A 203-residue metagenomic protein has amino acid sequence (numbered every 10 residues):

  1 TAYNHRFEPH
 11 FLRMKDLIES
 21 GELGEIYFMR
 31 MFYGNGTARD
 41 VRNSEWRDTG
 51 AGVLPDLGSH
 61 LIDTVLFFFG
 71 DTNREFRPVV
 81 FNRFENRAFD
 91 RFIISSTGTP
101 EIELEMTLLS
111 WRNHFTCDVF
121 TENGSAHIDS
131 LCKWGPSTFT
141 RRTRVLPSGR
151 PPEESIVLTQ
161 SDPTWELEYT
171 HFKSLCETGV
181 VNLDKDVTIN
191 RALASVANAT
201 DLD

Functional and structural regions predicted by a protein language model:
H5-F76, N82: Predominantly a Rossmann-like dinucleotide-binding segment in NAD(P)-dependent oxidoreductases
P9, R13-L17, T64, I93 (+3 more regions): Alpha-helical elements of Rossmann-like donor-binding domains used by nucleotide-donor carbohydrate transfer enzymes
D48, R150-V157: Short glycine/proline- and acidic residue-enriched helix-loop micro-motifs that form flexible lids or anion-recognition
I62-G135, E166, T170-G179: Contiguous beta-strand/loop segments that form the cofactor/metal-binding neighborhood of enzyme cores
T97, T170-D203: C-terminal helix-rich "cap/oligomerization" subdomain common to oxidoreductases
C117-V119, W134-G149: Short polybasic amphipathic segments
I156-T170: Active-site loop of classical SDR/Rossmann-like NAD(P)-dependent oxidoreductases, centered on the catalytic Tyr-X3-Lys
